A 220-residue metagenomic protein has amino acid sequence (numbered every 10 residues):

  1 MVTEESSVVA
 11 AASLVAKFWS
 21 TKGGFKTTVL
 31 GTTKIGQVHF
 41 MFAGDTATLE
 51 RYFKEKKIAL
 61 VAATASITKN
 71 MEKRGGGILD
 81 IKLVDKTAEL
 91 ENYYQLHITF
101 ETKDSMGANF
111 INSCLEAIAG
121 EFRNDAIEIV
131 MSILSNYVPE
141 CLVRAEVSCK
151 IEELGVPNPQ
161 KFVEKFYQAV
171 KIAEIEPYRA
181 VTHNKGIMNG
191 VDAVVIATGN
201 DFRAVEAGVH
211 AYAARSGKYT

Functional and structural regions predicted by a protein language model:
M1-E91, Q95, T99: Small-residue-rich
V2, S6-A10, E50-K54, D104-N112 (+2 more regions): Ordered, soluble secondary-structure elements with a strong preference for glycine-centered loop motifs and nearby
L30-T33, K73-R74, T87-N92, K103 (+4 more regions): Solvent-exposed alpha-helices and their adjacent loops that cap or buttress functional pockets in soluble metabolic
S66-E72, N109, A126-I129: Short secondary-structure capping/junction motifs at helix and strand boundaries
D80-L83, D104, S132: Conserved catalytic cores of very large enzyme subunits
T87, E101, N136-E140: Short, internal active-site loops enriched in acidic
Q95-T102, A108, K165-F166, V170: Extended, solvent-exposed, turn-rich assembly/linker loops in the middle of proteins
I111-T220: Glycine-rich anion/phosphate-binding loop at the beta-strand->alpha-helix junction
